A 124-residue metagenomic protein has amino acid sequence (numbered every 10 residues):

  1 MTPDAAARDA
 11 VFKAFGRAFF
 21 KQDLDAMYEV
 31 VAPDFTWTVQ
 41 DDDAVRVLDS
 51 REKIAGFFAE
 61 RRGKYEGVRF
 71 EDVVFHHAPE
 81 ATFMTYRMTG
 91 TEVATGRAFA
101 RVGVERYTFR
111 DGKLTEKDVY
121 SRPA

Functional and structural regions predicted by a protein language model:
M1-D34: Short, low-complexity N-terminal intrinsically disordered segments enriched in polar/charged residues
L24-P79: A solvent-exposed, acidic/Ser-Thr-rich amphipathic alpha-helical stretch
V31, M88-G90, E105, Y120-S121: Short beta-strand segments enriched in hydrophobic/aromatic residues within well-folded beta-rich domains
V68-F70, F99-E105: Short, surface-exposed coil-to-beta transition loops
P79-M88: A short hydrophobic beta-strand element
T89-A100: Short, cysteine-centered beta-strand-loop-beta hairpins and adjacent loop/turn segments enriched in charged/polar
V102-A124: Short beta-strand edge/turn micro-motifs at domain boundaries
